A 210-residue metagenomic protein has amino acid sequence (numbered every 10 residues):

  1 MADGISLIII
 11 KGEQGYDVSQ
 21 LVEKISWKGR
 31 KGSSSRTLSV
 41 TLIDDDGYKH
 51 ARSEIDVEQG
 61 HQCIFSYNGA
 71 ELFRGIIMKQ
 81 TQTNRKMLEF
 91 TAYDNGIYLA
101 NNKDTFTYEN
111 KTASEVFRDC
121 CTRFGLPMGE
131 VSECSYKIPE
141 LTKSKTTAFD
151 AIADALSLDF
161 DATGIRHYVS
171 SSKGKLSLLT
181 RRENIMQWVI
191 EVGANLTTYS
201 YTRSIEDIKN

Functional and structural regions predicted by a protein language model:
M1-Y98, N102, M186-S204, I208: Assembly/oligomerization scaffold segments
T37, N95-T105, F117-K143: N-terminal export/assembly leaders
I43, Y108-K111: Short, surface-exposed ligand-recognition loops at beta-strand->loop->(often short) alpha-helix junctions that present
Y48-K49, K79-T83, V116-R123, E130-Y136 (+1 more regions): Noncatalytic linker/hinge segments flanking ATPase motor cores
F73, Y98, F106-Y108, H167-Y168: Aromatic side chains
M87-L88, Y93-G96, S132-D207: Short beta-strand-centered interaction patches in the first periplasmic/extracellular domains of large envelope
N110-G125, K145-L158, K209: Polar, S/T/G-rich
